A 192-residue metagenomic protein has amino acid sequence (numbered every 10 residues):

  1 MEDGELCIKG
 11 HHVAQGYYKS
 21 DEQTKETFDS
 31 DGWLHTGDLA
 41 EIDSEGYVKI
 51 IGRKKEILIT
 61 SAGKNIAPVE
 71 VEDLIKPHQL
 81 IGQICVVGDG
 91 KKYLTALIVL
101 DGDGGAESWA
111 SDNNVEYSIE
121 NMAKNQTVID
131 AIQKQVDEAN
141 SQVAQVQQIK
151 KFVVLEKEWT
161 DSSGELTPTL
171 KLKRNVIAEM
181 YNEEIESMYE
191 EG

Functional and structural regions predicted by a protein language model:
M1-D3, H11, K92-Y93, L100-N114 (+1 more regions): Conserved adenylate-forming
M1-T60, P77: Conserved ATP-binding/catalytic segment of the ANL
V13, F28, Y47-K76, G105-Q126 (+3 more regions): Adenylate-forming
S20, T27, L39, L74 (+3 more regions): Generic, well-ordered alpha-helical scaffold segments in large soluble proteins
L39, P77-G104: C-terminal boundary motif of the adenylate-forming
Q83, Q133-G192: Conserved C-terminal "lid"/linker of ANL adenylate-forming enzymes
